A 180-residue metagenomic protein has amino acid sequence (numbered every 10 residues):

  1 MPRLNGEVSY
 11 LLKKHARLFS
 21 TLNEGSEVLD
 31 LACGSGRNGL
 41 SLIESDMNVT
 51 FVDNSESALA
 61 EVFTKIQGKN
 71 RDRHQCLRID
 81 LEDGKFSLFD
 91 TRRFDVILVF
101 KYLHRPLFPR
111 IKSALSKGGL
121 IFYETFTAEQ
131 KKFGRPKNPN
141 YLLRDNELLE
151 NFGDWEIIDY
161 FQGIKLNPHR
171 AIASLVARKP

Functional and structural regions predicted by a protein language model:
M1-N23: S-adenosyl-L-methionine
G25-G34: Conserved class I S-adenosyl-L-methionine
S35-S45: Conserved SAM-binding loop of SAM-dependent methyltransferases across substrates and taxa, primarily the Class I
N48-D53: Conserved SAM-binding motif I beta-strand of class I
S55-S57: Conserved SAM/SAH-binding beta-strand->alpha-helix loop
N70-D83: Conserved SAM-binding strand-loop segment of SAM-dependent methyltransferases
F86-V96: A short acidic, Gly/Pro-enriched loop at the edge of an enzyme's catalytic core that lines a small-molecule cofactor
G119-A128: Conserved beta-strand signature within the Rossmann-like core of class I S-adenosyl-L-methionine
